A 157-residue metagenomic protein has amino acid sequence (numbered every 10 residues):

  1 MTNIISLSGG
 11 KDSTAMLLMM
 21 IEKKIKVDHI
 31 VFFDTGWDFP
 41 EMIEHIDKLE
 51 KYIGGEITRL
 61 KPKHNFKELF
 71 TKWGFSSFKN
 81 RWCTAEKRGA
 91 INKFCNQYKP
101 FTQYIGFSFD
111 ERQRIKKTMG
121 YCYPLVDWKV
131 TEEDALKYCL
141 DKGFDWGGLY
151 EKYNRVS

Functional and structural regions predicted by a protein language model:
M1-S157: Nucleotide-activated chemistry modules centered on ATP-dependent adenylation/adenylyltransferase
